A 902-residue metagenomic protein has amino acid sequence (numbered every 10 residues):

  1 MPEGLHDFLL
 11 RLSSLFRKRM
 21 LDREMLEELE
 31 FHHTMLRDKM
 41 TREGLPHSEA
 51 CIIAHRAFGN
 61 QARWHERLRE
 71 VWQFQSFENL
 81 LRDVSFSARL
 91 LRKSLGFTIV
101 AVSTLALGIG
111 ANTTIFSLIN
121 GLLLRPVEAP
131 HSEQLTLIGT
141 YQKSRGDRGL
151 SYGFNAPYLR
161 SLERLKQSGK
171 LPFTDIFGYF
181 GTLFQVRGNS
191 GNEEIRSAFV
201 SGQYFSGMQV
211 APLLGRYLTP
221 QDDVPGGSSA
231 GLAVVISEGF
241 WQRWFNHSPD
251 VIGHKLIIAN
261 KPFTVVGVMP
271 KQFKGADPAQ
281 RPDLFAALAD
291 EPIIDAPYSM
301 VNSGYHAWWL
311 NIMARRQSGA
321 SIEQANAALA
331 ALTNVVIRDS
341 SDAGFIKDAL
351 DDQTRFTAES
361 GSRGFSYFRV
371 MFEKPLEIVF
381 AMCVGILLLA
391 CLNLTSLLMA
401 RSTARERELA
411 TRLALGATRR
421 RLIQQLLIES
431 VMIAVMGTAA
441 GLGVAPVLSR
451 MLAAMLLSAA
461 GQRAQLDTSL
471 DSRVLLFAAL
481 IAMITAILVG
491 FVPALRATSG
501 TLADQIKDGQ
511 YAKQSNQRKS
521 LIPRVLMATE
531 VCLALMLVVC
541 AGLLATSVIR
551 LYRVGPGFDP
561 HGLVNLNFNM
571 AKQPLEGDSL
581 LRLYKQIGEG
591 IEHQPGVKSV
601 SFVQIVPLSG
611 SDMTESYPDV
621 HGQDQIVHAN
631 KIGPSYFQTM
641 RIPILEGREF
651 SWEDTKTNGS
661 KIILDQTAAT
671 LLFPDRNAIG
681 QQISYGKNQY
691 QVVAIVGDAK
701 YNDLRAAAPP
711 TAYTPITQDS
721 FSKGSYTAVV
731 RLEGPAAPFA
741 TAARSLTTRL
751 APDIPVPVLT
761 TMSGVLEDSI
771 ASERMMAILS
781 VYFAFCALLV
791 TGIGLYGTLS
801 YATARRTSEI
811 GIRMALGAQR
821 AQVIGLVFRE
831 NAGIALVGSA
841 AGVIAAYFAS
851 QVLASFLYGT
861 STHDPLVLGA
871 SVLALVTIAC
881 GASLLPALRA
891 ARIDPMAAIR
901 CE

Functional and structural regions predicted by a protein language model:
M1-S103, R315, G344-D352, F356-T357 (+3 more regions): Negatively charged linear elements and acidic catalytic determinants
P2-S14, N120-H131, L137-Q142, V210 (+8 more regions): Small-residue (glycine/proline)-centered packing/hinge motifs flanked by hydrophobic/aromatic residues
L26, D38-K39, C51-A57, Q61-R67 (+13 more regions): Structured, solvent-exposed hinge/loop segments at the ends of secondary-structure elements
L68-I99, G364-F368, L398-Q424, I428 (+3 more regions): Alpha-helical transmembrane segments of integral membrane proteins
S94-L122, P126, A390-C391, A434-A439 (+5 more regions): Short, strongly hydrophobic transmembrane alpha-helices
T357, T395, V431-Q505, T546 (+1 more regions): Small-residue-rich transmembrane alpha-helices
A381-A410, L422, M483-A497, G542 (+3 more regions): A hydrophobic alpha-helix feature that marks transmembrane segments and, especially, their cytosolic C-terminal ends
R518-E902: Conserved positions within well-ordered secondary-structure segments
